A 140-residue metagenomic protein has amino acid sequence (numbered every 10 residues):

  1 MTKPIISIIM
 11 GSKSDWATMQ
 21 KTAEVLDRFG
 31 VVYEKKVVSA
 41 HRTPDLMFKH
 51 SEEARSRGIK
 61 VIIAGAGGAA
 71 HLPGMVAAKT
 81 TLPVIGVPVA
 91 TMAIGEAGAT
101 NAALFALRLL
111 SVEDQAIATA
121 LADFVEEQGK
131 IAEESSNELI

Functional and structural regions predicted by a protein language model:
M1-P4, A17, Y33, L46 (+3 more regions): Acidic, glycine/proline-rich low-complexity segments that act as flexible tails and inter-domain linkers
T2-R42: Glycine-rich phosphate/diphosphate-binding loop of Rossmann-like nucleotide-binding domains
P4, I9-M10, S14-A17, K21 (+1 more regions): C-terminal binding/interaction regions
P4, V31-E34, R57, T81-V84 (+1 more regions): Glycine/charged-rich beta-loop-alpha catalytic/anionic-binding loops adjacent to active sites
D15-M19, T43-M47, A66-M75, A99-A102: Short glycine/serine/threonine-rich phosphate/pyrophosphate-binding segments that cradle anionic phosphate groups
T22-R28, S51-E52, K79-T81, L107-L109: Short, solvent-exposed amphipathic alpha-helical segments in soluble enzyme and RNA/protein-processing domains
S39-A40, G65-G67, A93-G95: Active-site nucleophile and cofactor-binding loops and adjacent substrate-binding regions of central metabolic enzymes
K49-V87: Glycine-rich phosphate-binding loop
